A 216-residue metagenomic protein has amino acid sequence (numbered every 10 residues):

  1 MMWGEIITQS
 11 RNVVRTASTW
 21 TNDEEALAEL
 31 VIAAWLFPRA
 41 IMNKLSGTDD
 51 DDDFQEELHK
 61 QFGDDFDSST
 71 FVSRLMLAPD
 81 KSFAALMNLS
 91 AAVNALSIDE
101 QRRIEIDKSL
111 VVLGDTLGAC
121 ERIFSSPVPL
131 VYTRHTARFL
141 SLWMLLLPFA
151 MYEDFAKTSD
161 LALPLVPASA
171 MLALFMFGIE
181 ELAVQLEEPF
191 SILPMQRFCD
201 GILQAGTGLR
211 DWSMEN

Functional and structural regions predicted by a protein language model:
M1-N12: A surface-exposed, charged beta-strand/loop segment in the N-terminal or early-internal portion of soluble proteins
G4, G47, G63, G114 (+4 more regions): Residue-identity detector for glycine
I6, I41, L186: A residue-level signal for conserved active-site and pocket-lining positions in enzyme catalytic cores
S10-W35, I192-N216: Solvent-exposed, non-transmembrane helices and loops of integral membrane proteins
V13-L130: Structured inter-helical modules in multipass membrane proteins
R122-N216: Alpha-helical transmembrane anchor segments
